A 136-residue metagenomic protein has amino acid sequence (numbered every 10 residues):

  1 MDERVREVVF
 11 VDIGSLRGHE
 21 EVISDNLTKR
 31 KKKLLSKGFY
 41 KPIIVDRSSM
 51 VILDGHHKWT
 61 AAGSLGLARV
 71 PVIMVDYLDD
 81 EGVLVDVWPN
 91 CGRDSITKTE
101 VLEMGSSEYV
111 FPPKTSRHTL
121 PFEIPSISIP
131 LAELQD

Functional and structural regions predicted by a protein language model:
M1-S48, G63, A68-V75: Short alpha-helix boundary/capping and kink motifs at helix termini
G18, L53-D136: Basic- and aromatic-enriched surface patches that contact anionic nucleotides/nucleic acids
